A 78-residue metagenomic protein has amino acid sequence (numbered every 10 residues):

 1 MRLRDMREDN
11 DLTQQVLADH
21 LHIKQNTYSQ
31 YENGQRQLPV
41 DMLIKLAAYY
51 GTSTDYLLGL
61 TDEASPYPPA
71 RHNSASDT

Functional and structural regions predicted by a protein language model:
R2-H20: Short basic helix-loop element that most often maps to the first helix and adjoining turn of HTH DNA-binding modules
L3, L17-A18, Y28-Y31, L57: Conserved hydrophobic/aromatic packing and binding residues within compact polymer-binding modules
L3, Q14, Q25, V40-L43: Helix-turn-helix DNA-binding elements, focusing on the entry/boundary residues of the two helices that contact DNA
D9, Q35-L38, Y49: Helix-turn-helix/winged-helix DNA-binding modules
H22, D41-Y56: DNA major-groove recognition helix of helix-turn-helix/homeodomain DNA-binding modules
H22-Q37: Recognition helix of helix-turn-helix/homeodomain-like DNA-binding domains that insert into the DNA major groove
E32, Y50, L58-T61: DNA major-groove recognition helix of helix-turn-helix
L58-T78: Short, charged recognition helix plus adjacent turn of helix-turn-helix-like nucleic-acid-binding domains
